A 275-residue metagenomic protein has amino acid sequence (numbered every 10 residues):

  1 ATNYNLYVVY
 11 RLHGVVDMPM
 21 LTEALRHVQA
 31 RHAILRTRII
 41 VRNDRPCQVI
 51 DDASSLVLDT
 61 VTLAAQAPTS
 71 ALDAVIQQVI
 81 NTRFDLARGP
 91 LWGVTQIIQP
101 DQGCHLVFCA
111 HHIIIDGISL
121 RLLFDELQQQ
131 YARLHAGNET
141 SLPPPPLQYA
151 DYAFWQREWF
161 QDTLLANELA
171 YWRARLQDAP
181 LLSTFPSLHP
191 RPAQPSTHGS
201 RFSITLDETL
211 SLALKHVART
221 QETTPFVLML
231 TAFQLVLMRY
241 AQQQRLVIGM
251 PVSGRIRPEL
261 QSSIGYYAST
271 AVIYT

Functional and structural regions predicted by a protein language model:
A1-D52, Q66-W159, A174, P180-P186 (+2 more regions): Acyl-group handoff/entry surfaces in thioester-processing enzymes
A1-N5, N43, P143, L165-T223: Flexible, P/S/T/G-rich "lid" or insertion loops adjacent to the active sites of thioester-utilizing
R11-V16, V61, Q161, T209 (+2 more regions): A short, structured beta-strand-centered segment in the mid-to-C-terminal lobe of catalytic cores from group-transfer
L12, I50-D51, L63, L206 (+2 more regions): Hydrophobic residues in beta-strands and at strand termini
L25-V41, S183-P186, V217-S262: Hydrophobic "lid/gating" helix adjacent to the active-site nucleophile that controls access to an acyl-thioester pocket
Q48, L106-F108, F202-L206, I248: Short beta-strand motif preference
A53-T60: Short, charged/polar, Gly/Pro-enriched secondary-structure boundary elements
